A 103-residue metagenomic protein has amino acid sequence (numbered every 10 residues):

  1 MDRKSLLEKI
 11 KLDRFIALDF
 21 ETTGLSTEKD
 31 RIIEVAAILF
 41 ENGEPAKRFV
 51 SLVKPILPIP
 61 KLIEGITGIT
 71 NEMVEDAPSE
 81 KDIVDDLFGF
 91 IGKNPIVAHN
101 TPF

Functional and structural regions predicted by a protein language model:
M1-F103: Conserved non-catalytic scaffold segment of RNase H-like nuclease domains
